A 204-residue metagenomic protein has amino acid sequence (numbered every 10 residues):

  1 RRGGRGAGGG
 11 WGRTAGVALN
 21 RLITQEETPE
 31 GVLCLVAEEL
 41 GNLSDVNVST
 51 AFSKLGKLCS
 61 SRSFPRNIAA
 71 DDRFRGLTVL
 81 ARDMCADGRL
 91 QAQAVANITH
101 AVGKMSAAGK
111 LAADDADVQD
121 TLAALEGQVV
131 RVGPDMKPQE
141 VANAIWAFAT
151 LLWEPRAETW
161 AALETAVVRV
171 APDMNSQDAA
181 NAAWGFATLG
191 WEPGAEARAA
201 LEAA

Functional and structural regions predicted by a protein language model:
R1-A204: Eukaryotic RNA-binding helical-repeat scaffolds
